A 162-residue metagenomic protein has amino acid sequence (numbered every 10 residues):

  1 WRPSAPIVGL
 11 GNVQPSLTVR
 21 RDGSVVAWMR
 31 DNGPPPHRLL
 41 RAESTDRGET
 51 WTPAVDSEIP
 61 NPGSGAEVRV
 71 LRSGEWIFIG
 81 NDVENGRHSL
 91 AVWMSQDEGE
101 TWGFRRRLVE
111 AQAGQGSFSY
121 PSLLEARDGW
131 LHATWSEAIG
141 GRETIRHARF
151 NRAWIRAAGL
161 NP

Functional and structural regions predicted by a protein language model:
W1-P162: Asp-box/BNR beta-propeller blade signature and adjacent active/binding-site loops in extracellular glycan-interacting
